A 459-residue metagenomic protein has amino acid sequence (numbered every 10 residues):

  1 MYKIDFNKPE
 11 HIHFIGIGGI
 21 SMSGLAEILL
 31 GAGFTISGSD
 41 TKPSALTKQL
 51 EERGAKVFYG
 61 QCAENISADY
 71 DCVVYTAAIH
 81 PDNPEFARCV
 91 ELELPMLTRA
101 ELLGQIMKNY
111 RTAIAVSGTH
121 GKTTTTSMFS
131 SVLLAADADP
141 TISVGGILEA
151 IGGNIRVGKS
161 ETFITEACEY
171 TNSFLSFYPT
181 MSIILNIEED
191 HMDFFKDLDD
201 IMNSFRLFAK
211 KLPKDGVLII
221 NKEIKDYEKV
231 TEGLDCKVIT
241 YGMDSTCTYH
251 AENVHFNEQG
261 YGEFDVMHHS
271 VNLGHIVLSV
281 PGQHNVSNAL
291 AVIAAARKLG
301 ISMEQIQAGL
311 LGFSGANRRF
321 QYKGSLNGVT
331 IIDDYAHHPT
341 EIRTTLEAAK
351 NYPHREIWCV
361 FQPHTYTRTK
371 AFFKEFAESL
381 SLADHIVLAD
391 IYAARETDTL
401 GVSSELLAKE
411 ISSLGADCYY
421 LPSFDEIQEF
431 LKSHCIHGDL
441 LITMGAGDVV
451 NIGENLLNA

Functional and structural regions predicted by a protein language model:
M1-I17, S23-A115, M128-S130, T246 (+5 more regions): Short, basic phosphate-binding NTP loop
Y2-H13, S21, L25-A32, M181 (+2 more regions): Nucleotide phosphate-binding/pyrophosphate-handling subdomain across enzymes that bind or process nucleotide phosphates
D5, I28-G31, E51, E64-A68 (+5 more regions): Phosphate-binding loop of NTP-binding sites
I12-F14, V73, I114, P140 (+3 more regions): Conserved hydrophobic helix-helix packing surfaces used for dimerization/oligomerization
F34-T41, L218-K222, C359-Q362, A383-A393: Short internal beta-strands
S39, F58-Q61, L97-G104, S143-G146 (+4 more regions): Beta-strand->loop->alpha-helix junctions that form or flank phosphate-binding loops in nucleotide-handling enzymes
G260, A377-H437: C-terminal helical cap/extension that packs against the catalytic core of soluble nucleotide-cofactor enzymes
E426-L457: A glycine-rich beta-strand to alpha-helix segment that forms a phosphate/ribose-binding loop at ligand/cofactor sites
